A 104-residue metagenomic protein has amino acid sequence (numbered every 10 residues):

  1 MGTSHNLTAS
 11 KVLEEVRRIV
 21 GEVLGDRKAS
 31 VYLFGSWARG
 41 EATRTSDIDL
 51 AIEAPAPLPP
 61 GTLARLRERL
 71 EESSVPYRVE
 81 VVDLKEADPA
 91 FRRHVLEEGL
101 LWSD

Functional and structural regions predicted by a protein language model:
M1-Y32, R39-R44, A54-D104: Catalytic core of pol beta-like nucleotidyltransferases
D47: Conserved loop-to-beta-strand segment in the C-terminal subdomain of adenylate-forming
